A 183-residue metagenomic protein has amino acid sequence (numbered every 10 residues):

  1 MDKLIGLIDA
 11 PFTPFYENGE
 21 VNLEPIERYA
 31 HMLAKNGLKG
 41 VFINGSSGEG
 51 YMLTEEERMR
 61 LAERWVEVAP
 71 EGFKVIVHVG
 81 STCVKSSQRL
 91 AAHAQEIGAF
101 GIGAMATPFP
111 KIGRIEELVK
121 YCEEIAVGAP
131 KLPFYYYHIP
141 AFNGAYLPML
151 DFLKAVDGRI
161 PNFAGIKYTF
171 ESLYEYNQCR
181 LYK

Functional and structural regions predicted by a protein language model:
M1-L147: Active-site beta->alpha loop and helix N-cap motifs at the rims of alpha/beta catalytic domains
A126-L132, I139-K183: Catalytic alpha/beta core domains of metabolic enzymes, predominantly
